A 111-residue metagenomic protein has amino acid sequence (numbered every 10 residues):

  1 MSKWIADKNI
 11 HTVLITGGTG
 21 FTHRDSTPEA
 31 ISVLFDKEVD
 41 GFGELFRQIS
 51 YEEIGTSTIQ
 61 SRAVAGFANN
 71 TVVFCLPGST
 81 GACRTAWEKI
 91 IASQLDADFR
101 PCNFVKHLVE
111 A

Functional and structural regions predicted by a protein language model:
M1-A111: Non-catalytic beta/alpha edge segments that cap or flank active sites
